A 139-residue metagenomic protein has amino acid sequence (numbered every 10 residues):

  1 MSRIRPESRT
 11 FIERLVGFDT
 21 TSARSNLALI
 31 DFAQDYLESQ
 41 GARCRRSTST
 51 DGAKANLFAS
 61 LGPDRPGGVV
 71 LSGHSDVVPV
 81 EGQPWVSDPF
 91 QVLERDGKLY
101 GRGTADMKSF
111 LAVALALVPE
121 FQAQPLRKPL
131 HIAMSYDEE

Functional and structural regions predicted by a protein language model:
S2-T104, E120-P129: Acidic/His- and Gly-rich active-site-bordering loop/insert found across diverse amide/peptide-bond hydrolases
M107-E139: Acidic/histidine-rich catalytic neighborhood of metal-dependent amide-processing enzymes
